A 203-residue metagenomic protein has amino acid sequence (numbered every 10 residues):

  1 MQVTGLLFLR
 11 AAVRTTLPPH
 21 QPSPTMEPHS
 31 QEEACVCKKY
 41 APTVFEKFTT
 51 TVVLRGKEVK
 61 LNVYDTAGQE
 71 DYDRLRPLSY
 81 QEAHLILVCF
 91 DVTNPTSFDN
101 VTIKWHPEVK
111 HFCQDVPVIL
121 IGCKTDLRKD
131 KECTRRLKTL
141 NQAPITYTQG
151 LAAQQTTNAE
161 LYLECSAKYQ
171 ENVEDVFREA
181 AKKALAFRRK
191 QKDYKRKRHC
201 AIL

Functional and structural regions predicted by a protein language model:
M1-Q191, R196, L203: TRAFAC-class small GTPase G-domain
